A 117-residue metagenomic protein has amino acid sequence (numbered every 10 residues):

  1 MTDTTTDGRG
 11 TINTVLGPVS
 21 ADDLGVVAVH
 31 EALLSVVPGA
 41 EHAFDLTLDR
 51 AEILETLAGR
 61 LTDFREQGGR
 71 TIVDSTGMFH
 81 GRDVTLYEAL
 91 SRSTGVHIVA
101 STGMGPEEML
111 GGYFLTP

Functional and structural regions predicted by a protein language model:
D7-A40: Replace "His-x-His-based motif
E31-L54, S101-P117: Active-site gating loops and adjacent loop-to-helix segments of metal-dependent hydrolytic enzymes
A51-A58, V84: Electropositive phosphate-/nucleotide-binding environments in soluble metabolic enzymes
G59-R82, G95-M109: Divalent metal-dependent hydrolysis catalytic cores, especially in the metallo-beta-lactamase
R82-A89: Metal-dependent catalytic neighborhoods of phosphoester/phosphodiester hydrolases
